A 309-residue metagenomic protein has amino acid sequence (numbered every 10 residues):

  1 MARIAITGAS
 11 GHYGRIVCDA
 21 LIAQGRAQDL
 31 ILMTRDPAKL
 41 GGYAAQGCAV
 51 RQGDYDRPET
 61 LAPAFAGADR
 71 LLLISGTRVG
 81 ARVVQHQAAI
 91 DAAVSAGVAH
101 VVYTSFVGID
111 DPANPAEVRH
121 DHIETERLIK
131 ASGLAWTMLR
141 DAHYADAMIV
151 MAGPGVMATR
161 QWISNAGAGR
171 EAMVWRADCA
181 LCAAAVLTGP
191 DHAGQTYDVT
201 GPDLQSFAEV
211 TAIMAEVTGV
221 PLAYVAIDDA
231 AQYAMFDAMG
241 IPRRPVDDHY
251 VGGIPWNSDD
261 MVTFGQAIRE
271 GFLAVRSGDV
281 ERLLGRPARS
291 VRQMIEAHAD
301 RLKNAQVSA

Functional and structural regions predicted by a protein language model:
A2-L40, D56-E59, A64-A66, T77-A81 (+5 more regions): Oxidoreductase cofactor-interface core, primarily capturing Rossmann-like NAD(P)-dependent enzymes
T7, I74, G285: Residues lining the SAM
A44-D56: Rossmann-fold cofactor-recognition segment
R70-I74, Y103: Redox-cofactor binding/interface segments in oxidoreductases and associated redox assembly factors
S75-Q87, F264-G265: N-terminal glycine-rich "phosphate-gripper" loop used for MgATP/nucleotide binding and carboxylate activation
H86, H122, R176, F207 (+2 more regions): A general structural signal for well-ordered alpha-helical segments in protein cores
Q87, A177-A185, R292-E296: Amphipathic alpha-helical segments that line or abut small-molecule/effector binding pockets and mediate allosteric
Y233-A309: A hydrophobic C-terminal alpha-helical subdomain
